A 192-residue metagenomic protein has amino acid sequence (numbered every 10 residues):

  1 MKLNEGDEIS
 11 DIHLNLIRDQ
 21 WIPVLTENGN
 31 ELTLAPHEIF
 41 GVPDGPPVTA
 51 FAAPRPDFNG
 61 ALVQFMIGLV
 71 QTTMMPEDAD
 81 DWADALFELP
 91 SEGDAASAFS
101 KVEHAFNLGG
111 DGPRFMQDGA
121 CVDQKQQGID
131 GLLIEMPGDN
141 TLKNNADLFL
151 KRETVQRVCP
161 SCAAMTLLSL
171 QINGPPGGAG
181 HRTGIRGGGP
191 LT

Functional and structural regions predicted by a protein language model:
M1-L150, T154-T192: Conserved small-residue
